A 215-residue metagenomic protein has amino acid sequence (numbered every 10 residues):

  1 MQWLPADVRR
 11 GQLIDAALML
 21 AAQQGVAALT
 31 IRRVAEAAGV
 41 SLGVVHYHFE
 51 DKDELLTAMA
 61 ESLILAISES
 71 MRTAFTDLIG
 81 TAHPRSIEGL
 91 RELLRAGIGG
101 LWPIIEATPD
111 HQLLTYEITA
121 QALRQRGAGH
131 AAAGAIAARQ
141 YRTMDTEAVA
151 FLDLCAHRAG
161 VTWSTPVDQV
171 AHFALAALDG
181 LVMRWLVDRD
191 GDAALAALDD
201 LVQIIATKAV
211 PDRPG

Functional and structural regions predicted by a protein language model:
M1-V8, Q12, M19, L78-G80 (+1 more regions): N-terminal intrinsically disordered/low-complexity leader segments
A6, A60, I64, G134-D145 (+1 more regions): Amphipathic, non-transmembrane alpha-helical scaffold segments
R9-Q12, A16-S62: Helix-turn-helix
F49, E117-R126: Short helix-capping/turn signature of helix-turn-helix
A58, E69-Q112, V170-A171: Hydrophobic alpha-helical connector segments
S68, R91-E92, A107-Y116, R126-H157: Amphipathic alpha-helical packing segments from all-alpha helical-bundle domains
D77-L90, R126-H130, H157-S164: Short helix-coil transition/hinge motifs at the ends and kinks of transmembrane helices, capturing the brief
G80, R142-V161, H172, A176-G215: C-terminal peripheral helix-coil segments that are non-catalytic and often amphipathic
